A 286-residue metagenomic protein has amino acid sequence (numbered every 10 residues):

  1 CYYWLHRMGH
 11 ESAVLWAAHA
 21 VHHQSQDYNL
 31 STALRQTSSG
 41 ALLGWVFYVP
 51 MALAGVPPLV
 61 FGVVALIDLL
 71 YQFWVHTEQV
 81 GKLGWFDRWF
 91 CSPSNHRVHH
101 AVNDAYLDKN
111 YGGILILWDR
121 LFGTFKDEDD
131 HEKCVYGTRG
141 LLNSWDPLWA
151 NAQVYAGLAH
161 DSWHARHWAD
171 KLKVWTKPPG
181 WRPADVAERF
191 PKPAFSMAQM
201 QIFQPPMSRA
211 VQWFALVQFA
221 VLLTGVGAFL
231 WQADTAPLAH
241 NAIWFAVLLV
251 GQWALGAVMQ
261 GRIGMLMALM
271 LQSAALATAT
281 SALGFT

Functional and structural regions predicted by a protein language model:
C1-P147: Membrane-embedded catalytic scaffold of the fatty acid hydroxylase/desaturase
S12, L83-F86, H96, N103-D104 (+7 more regions): Short, structured coil/loop segments at alpha-helix boundaries
T32, T37, T77, T124 (+6 more regions): Residue-identity detector for threonine
F47, F61, F73, F86 (+11 more regions): Phenylalanine-focused residue identity feature
I67, I114-I116, I202, I243 (+1 more regions): Weak global preference for isoleucine
L69-L70, P178-R182, A277: A short structural micro-motif
H131-A215, L222-A242: Cytosolic-facing loops and C-terminal tails of multi-pass membrane proteins
Q204-F285: Substrate-recognition/cap regions that form aromatic- and gly/pro-loop-enriched pockets for small-molecule ligands
